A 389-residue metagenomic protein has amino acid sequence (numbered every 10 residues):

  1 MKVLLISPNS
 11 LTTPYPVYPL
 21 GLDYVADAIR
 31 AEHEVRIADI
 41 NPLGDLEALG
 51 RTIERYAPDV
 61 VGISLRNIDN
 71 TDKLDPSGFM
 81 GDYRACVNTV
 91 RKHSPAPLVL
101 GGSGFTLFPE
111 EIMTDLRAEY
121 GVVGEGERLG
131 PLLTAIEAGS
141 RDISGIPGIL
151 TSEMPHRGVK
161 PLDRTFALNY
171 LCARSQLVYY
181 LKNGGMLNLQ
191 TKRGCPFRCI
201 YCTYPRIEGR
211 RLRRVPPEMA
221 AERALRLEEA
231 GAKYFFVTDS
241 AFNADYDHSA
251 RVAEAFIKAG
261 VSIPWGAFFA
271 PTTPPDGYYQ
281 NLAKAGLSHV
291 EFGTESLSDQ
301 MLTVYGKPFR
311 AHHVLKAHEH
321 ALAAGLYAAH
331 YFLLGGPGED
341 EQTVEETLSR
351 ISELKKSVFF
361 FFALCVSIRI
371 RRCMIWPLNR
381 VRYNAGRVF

Functional and structural regions predicted by a protein language model:
M1-L225, E229-A230: Acidic, low-complexity intrinsically disordered segments
L5, I63, L100, A267 (+2 more regions): Structural beta-sheet core signal
T12-T13, N67-K73, P109-E110, F197 (+5 more regions): Flexible glycine/acidic-rich beta-alpha junction loops that bind and position SAM and/or redox cofactors in anaerobic
V17-Y18, A48-L49, D75, F79-D82 (+6 more regions): Residues at alpha-helix caps and immediate loop-helix transition turns in enzyme cores, especially N- and C-cap
I63, V123, V237-D239, F292 (+1 more regions): Conserved beta-strand positions
R91-A96, G139-R141, I257-S262, A324-G325 (+1 more regions): Short helix-capping segments at alpha-helix termini
E111-P131, K284-H289, E346-F362: Structural recognition of alpha->loop->beta junctions
F166-A329, L334, S349: Radical SAM [4Fe-4S] cluster-binding motif and immediate context
